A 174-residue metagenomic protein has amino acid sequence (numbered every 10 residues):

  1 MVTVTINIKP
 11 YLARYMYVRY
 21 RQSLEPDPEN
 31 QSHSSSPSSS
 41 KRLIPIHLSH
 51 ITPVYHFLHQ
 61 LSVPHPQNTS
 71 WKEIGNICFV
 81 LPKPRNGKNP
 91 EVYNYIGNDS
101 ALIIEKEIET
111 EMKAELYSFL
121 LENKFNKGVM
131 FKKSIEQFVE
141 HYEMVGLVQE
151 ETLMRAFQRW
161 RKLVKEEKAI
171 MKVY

Functional and structural regions predicted by a protein language model:
M1-I96: Long, low-complexity interaction regions most often at the N-terminus
F57, E115, F119, S134-F138 (+1 more regions): Charge-rich, solvent-exposed alpha-helical interaction surfaces
G97-E105: Surface-exposed beta-loop interaction hotspot
E105-K127: Positively charged, polyanion-binding regions of nucleic-acid-associated proteins
E122-Y142: Short, charged amphipathic recognition helices of the HTH superfamily and cognate SANT/SANTA-like modules
V139-M154: Short, basic interhelical loop/turn and adjoining N-cap of the next helix at nucleic-acid- or acidic-partner-contacting
A156-M171: Short, basic alpha-helical nucleic acid-contact segments in DNA-binding proteins and DNA transaction factors
